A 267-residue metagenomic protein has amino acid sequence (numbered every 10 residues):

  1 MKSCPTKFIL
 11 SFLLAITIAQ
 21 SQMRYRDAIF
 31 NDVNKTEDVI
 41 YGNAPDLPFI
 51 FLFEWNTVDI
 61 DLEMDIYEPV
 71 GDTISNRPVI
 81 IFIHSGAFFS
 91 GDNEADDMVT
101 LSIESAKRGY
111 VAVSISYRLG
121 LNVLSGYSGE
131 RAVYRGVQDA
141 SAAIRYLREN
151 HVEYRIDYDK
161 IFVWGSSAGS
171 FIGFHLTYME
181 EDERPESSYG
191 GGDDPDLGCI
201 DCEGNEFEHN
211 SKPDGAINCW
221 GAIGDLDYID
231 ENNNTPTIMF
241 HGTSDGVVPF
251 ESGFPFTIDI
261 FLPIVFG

Functional and structural regions predicted by a protein language model:
M1-R26: Bacterial Sec-dependent N-terminal signal peptides
Q22-S75: N-terminal cap/lid segment of alpha/beta-hydrolase-fold proteins
S75-G86, I238: Short beta-strand element of the alpha/beta-hydrolase
A87-S90, A112, Y146: Serine-hydrolase catalytic-loop signature spanning alpha/beta hydrolases and amidase-signature enzymes
E94-S114: Short amphipathic alpha-helix adjacent to the substrate-entry channel of hydrolases
Q138, A142-N233: Primarily recognizes the serine-hydrolase "nucleophile elbow" in alpha/beta-hydrolase and SGNH/GDSL folds
M239-H241, D245: Short beta-strand/loop motif that positions the catalytic acidic residue of the alpha/beta-hydrolase fold
G246-T257, P263-F266: Conserved alpha/beta-hydrolase "acid-adjacent" motif
